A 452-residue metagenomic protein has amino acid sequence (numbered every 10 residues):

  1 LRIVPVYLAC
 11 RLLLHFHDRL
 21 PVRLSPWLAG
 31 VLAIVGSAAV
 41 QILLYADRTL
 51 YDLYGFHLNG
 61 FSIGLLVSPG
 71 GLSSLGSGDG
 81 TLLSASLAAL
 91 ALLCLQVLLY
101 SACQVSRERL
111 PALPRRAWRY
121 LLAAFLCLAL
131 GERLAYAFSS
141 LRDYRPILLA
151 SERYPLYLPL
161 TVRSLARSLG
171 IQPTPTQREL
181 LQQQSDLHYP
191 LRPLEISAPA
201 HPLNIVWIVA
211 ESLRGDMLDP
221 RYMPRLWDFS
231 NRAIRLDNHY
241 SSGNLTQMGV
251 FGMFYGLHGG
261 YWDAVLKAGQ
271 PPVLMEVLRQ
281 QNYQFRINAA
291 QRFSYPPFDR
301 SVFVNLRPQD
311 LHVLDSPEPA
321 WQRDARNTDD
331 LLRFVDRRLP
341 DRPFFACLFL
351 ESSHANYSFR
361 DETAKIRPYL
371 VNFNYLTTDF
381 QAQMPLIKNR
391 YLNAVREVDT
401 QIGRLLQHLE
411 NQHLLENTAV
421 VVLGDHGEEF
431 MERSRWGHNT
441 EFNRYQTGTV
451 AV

Functional and structural regions predicted by a protein language model:
L1-Y154: Transmembrane and membrane-interface helices of multi-pass, inner-membrane envelope-modifying transferases
C127-Y375: Active-site-proximal alpha/beta segments of enzymes that process anionic O-linked groups
L218, L406, E432: Active-site-flanking alpha-helical
F229, M253, L278, L348 (+4 more regions): Structural scaffold positions in well-ordered secondary structure
N244-Y255, T378-A382, G437-V452: Substrate-binding rim/cap in mid-to-C-terminal beta-strand-loop elements of soluble/periplasmic
Y261-V265, S316-P319, M384-V395, G437-T440: Active-site rim elements
T328-D336, V371-T418: A long, amphipathic alpha-helix that forms part of the scaffold/cap immediately adjacent to metal-dependent active
E410, L414-V452: Histidine-centered active-site microenvironments of extracellular/periplasmic hydrolases and transferases
